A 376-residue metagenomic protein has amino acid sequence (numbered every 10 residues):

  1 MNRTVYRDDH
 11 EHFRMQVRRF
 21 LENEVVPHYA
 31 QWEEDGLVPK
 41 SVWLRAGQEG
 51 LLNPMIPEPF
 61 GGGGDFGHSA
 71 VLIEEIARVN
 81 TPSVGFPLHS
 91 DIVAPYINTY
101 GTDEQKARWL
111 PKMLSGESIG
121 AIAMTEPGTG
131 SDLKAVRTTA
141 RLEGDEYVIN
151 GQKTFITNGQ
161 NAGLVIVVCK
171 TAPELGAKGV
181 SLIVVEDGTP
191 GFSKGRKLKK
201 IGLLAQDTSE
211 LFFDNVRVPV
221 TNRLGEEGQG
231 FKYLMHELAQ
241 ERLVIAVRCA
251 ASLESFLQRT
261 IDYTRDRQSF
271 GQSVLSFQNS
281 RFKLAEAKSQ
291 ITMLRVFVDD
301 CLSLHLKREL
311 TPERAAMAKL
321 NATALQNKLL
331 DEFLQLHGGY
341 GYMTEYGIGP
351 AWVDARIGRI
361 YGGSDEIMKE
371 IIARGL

Functional and structural regions predicted by a protein language model:
M1-G85, Y100-Q105, K112-E117, G130-L133 (+4 more regions): Alpha-helical interface subdomain recognition
G50, L72-A77, C169, V185-P190 (+1 more regions): Short Ser/Thr-interspersed hydrophobic loop/turn segments at strand-loop and sheet-helix junctions that line or gate
F86-L88, M113, G128-S131, F155-N158 (+2 more regions): Short Gly/Pro-enriched turn/cap motifs at secondary-structure boundaries
D91-Y100: Helix-loop "lid/cap" segments that line or gate small-molecule binding pockets
G116-M124: A short, Trp-centered hydrophobic/proline-enriched beta-strand micro-motif
A135, G188-P219: Flexible, small-/acidic-enriched active-site or ligand-binding loops
E146, N150-K194: A short core secondary-structure module
L211-Y233: Long, acidic (Asp/Glu-rich), low-complexity accessory segments flanking structured domains
